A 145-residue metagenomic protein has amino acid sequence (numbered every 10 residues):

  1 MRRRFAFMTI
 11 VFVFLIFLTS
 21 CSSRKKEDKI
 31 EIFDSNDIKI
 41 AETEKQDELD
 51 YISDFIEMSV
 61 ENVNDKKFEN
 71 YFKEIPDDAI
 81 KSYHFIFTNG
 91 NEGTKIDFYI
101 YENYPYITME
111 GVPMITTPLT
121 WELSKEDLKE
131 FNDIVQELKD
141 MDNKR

Functional and structural regions predicted by a protein language model:
M1-S20: Sec-dependent bacterial lipoprotein signal peptides
C21-R145: Function-determining sites in protein domains
